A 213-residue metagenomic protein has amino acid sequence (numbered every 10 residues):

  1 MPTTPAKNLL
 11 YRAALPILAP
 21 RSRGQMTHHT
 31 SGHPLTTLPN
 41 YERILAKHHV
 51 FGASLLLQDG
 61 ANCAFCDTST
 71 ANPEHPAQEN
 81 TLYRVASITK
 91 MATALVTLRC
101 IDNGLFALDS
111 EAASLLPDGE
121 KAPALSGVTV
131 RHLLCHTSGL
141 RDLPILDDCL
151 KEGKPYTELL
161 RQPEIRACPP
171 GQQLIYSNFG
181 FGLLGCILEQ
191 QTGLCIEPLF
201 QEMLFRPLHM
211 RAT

Functional and structural regions predicted by a protein language model:
M1-S31: Membrane-proximal basic amphipathic "stem/tether" segments
G32-Y83, L105, P155, R161-E164: Short, conserved catalytic-motif segment at the N-terminal edge
A64-C66, L146-P170, L174, L194-T213: Short, charged, amphipathic alpha-helices and their helix-cap/turn boundaries
E79, R84-S87, C100-R141, I145 (+2 more regions): Active-site helix/loop module of the DD-peptidase/beta-lactamase fold, centered on the serine-lysine SxxK catalytic
S87, I175-N178: Catalytic nucleophile serine of serine hydrolases, specifically the conserved "nucleophile elbow" pentapeptide
K90: Short, conserved phosphate/pyrophosphate- and ester-handling motifs at nucleotide-, phospho-/glycolipid
T93-A94, G180-G185: Well-ordered alpha-helical segments within folded domains of soluble proteins
T97: Short alpha-helical "switch" segments that flank and position catalytic residues in signal-transduction proteins
